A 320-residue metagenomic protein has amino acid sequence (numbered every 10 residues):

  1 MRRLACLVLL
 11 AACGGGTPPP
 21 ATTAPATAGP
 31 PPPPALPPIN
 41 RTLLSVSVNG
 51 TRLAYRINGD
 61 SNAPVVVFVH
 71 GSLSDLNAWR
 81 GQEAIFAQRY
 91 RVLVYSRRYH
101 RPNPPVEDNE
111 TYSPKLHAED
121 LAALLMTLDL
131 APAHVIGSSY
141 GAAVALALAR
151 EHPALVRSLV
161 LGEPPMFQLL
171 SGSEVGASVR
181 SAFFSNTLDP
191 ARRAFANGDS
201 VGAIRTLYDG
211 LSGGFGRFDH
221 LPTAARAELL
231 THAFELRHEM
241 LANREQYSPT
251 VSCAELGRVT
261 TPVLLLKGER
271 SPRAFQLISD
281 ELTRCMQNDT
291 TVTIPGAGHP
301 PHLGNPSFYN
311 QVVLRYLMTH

Functional and structural regions predicted by a protein language model:
G14-G16: Bacterial signal peptide processing site
P33-R52: N-terminal cap/lid segment of alpha/beta-hydrolase-fold proteins
T51-E110, L124: Conserved HGGG/HGGXW glycine-rich cap/lid loop of the alpha/beta-hydrolase fold
L93-Y140, Q311: Active-site loop/oxyanion-hole signature of alpha/beta-hydrolase fold enzymes
A131-E174: Conserved hydrolase catalytic core segment
A196-H238: Conserved alpha/beta-hydrolase catalytic His-Asp/Glu region
A227-R284, T290-T293: Conserved serine/cysteine hydrolase catalytic core
Q287-H320: Catalytic active-site module of serine/aspartate enzymes centered on a nucleophile-bearing elbow/loop
